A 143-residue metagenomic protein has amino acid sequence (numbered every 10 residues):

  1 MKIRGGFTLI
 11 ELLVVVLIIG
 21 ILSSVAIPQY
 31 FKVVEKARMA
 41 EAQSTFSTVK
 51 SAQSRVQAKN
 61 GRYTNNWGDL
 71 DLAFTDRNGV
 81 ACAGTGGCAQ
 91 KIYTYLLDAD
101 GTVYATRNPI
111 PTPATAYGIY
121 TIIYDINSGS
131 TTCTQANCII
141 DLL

Functional and structural regions predicted by a protein language model:
K2-V33: N-terminal single-pass transmembrane signal-anchor helix
R4, V33, A40, Y95-G101: Generic signature of intrinsically disordered, low-complexity, basic-rich segments and short cationic peptides
F7-T8, L12-V15, V56, Y63-T64 (+1 more regions): N-terminal/domain-start alpha-helical segments
I19-I21, A37, G84: Alpha-helical interaction segments
S24, K32-D71: Conserved hydrophobic/amphipathic alpha-helical signal-anchor segments
A58-L143: Periplasmic/extracellular, small/polar-rich flexible segments of pilin-like filament-forming proteins
